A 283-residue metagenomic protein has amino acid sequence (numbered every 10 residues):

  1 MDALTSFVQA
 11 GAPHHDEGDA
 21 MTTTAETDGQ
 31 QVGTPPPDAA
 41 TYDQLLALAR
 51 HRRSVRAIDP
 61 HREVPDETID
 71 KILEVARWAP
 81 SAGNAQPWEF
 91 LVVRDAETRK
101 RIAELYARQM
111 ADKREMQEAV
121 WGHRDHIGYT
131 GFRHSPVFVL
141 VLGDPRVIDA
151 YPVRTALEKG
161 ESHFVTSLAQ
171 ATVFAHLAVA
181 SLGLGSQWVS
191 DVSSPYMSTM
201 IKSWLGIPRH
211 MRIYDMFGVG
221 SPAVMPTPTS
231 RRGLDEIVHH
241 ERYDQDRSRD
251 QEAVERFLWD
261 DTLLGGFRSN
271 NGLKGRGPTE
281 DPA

Functional and structural regions predicted by a protein language model:
D2-A283: Acidic, surface-exposed loops and disordered segments
